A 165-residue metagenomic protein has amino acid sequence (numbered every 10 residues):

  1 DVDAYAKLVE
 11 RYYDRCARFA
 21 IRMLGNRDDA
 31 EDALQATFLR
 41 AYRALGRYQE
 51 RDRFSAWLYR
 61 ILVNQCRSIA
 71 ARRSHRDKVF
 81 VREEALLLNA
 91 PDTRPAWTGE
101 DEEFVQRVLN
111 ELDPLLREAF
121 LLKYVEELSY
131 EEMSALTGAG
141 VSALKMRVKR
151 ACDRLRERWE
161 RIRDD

Functional and structural regions predicted by a protein language model:
V2-K7, A17-A36, V141, I162-D165: Short, charged helix-capping/linker segments at alpha-helix termini
R11-D14, R22-G25, L121-E131: Short helix-capping/turn signature of helix-turn-helix
R18, D32-L39, D52-N64: Structural recognition of an alpha-helix C-terminal capping motif at a helix-to-coil junction
R43-E50, R60-V81, T98, R156: Arg/Lys-rich amphipathic alpha helix in sigma70-family domain 2
A56, V63, R67, L116 (+3 more regions): DNA-recognition helix of helix-turn-helix
S68, R76-E102, S129: Internal acidic/polar
F104-D113, R158: Short amphipathic alpha-helical boundary/capping segments
V105, A119-F120: Short alpha-helical "packing" element that flanks the helix-turn-helix/winged-helix DNA-binding module
